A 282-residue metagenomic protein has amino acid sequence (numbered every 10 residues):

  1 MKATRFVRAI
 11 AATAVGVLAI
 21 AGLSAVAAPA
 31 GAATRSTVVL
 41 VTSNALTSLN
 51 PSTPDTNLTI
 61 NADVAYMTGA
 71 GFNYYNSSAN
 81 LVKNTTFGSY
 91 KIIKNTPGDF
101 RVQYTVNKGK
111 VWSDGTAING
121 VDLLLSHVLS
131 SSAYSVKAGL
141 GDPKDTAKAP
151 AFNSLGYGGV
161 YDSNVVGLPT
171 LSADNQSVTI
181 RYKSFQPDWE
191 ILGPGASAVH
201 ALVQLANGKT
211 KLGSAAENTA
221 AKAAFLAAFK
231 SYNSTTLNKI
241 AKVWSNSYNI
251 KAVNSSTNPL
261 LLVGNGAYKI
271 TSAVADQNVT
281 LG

Functional and structural regions predicted by a protein language model:
M1-A32: Secretory targeting and sorting signals
R35, M67, F87, P97-D99 (+3 more regions): Extracytoplasmic
R35-A45, D99-T105, L123-S126, V178-I180 (+2 more regions): Short, well-ordered beta-strand elements
V41-P97, T105: N-terminal lobe/hinge region of extracytoplasmic solute-binding protein
D55-T59, V106-D114, V166-G167, N254-N258 (+1 more regions): Second-shell loop/turn segments in exported
Y90-A151, G167, Q176-T179, S184 (+1 more regions): Aromatic- and charge-enriched surface segment that lines or borders ligand/interaction sites
P143-S245: Surface-exposed binding/hinge segments that line and control ligand-binding clefts or catalytic entry sites
V160-N164, T236-V274: Alpha-helix-centered segments that form part of catalytic cores
